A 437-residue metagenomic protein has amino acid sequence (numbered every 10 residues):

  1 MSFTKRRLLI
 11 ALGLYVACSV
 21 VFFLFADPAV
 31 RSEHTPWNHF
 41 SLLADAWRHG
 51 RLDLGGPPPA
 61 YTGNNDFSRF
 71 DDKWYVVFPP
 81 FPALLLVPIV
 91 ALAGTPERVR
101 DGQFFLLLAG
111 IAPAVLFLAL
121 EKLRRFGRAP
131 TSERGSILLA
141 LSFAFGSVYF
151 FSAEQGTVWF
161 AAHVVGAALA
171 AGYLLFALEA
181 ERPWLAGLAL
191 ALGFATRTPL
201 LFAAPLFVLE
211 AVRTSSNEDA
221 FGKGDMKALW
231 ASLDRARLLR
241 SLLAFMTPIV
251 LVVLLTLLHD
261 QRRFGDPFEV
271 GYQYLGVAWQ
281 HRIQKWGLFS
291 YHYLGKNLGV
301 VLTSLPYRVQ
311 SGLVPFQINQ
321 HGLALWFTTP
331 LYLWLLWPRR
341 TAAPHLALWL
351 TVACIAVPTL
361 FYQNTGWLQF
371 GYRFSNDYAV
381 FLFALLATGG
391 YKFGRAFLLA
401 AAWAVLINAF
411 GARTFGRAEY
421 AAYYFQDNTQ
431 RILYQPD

Functional and structural regions predicted by a protein language model:
M1-D437: Membrane-proximal envelope and lipid/glycan-remodeling enzymes
